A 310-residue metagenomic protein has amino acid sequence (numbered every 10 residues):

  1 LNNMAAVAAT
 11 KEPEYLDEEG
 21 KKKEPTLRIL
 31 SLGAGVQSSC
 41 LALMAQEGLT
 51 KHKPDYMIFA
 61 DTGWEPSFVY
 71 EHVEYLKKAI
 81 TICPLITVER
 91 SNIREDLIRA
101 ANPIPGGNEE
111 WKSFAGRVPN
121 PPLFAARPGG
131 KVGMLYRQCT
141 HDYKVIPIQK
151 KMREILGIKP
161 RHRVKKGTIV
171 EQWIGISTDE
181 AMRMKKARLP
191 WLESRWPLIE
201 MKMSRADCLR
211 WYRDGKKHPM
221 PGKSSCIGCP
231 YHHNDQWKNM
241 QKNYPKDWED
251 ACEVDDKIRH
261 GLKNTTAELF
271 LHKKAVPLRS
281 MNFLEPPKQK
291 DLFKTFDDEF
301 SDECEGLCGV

Functional and structural regions predicted by a protein language model:
N2-V310: Nucleotide-activated chemistry modules centered on ATP-dependent adenylation/adenylyltransferase
